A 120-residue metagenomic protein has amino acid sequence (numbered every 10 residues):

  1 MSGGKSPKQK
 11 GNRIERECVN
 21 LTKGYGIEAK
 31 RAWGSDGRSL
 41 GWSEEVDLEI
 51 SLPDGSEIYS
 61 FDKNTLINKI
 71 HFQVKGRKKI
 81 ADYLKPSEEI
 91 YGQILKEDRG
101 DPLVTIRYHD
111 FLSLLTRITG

Functional and structural regions predicted by a protein language model:
M1-G120: Catalytic phosphate/metal-binding cores of nucleic-acid and nucleotide-processing enzymes, i.e., regions that mediate
